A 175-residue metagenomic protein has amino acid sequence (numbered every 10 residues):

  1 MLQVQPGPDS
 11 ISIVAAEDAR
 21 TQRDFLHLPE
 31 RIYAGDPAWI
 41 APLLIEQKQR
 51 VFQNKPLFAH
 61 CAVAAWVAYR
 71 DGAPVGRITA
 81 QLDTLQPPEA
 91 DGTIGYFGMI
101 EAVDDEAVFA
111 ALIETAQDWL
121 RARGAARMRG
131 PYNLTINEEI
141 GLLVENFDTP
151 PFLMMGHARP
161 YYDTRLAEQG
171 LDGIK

Functional and structural regions predicted by a protein language model:
L2-Q53, T93: Short amphipathic alpha-helix that is part of the acyltransferase structural core
P37, G170-K175: Proline-centered turn/helix-capping motifs that create local helix->coil transitions or kinks
V51-V67, G76: A short helix-loop-beta-strand connector motif used in the catalytic cores of GNAT acetyltransferases and, in some
A73-R77, G95: Glycine-rich phosphate/pyrophosphate-binding loop shared by adenosine-nucleotide-utilizing enzymes
L82-T84: A short acidic/small-residue loop/turn micro-motif
P88-D172: Acyl-donor binding region in acyl/amide transferases
